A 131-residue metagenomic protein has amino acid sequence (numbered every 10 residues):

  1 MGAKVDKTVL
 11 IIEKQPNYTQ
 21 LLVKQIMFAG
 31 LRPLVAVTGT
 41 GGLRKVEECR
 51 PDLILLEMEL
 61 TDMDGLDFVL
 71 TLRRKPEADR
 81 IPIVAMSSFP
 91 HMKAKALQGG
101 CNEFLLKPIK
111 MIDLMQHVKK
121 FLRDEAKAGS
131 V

Functional and structural regions predicted by a protein language model:
M1-K14, I112-V131: Non-catalytic signal-transmission and effector/linker regions of two-component phosphorelay proteins
D6, R50-D52, E77-P82: His-Asp phosphorelay/catalytic-motif detector in bacterial-type signaling
P16-L34: Two-component/phosphorelay signaling modules centered on CheY-like receiver
T38-G41, D64-D67: Acidic catalytic/metal-coordinating carboxylates
E57: Active-site residues of response regulator receiver
T61, K107: The feature encodes the CheY-like receiver
D67, S88-L106, D113-Q116, K120: Alpha4 helix (beta4-alpha4-beta5 surface) of REC/receiver domains from two-component response regulators
V84-M86: Hydrophobic/aromatic residues positioned on beta-strands within the core alpha/beta folds
